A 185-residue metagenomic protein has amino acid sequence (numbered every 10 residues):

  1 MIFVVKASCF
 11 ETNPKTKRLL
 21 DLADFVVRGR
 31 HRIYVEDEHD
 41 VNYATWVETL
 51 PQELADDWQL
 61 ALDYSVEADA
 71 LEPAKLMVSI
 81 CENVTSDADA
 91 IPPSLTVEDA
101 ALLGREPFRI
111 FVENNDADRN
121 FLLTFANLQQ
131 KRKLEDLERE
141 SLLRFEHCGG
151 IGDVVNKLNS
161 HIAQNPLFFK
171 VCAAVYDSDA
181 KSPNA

Functional and structural regions predicted by a protein language model:
M1-A185: Acidic, divalent-metal-binding catalytic cores of TOPRIM and closely related two-metal-ion phosphodiester/pyrophosphate
